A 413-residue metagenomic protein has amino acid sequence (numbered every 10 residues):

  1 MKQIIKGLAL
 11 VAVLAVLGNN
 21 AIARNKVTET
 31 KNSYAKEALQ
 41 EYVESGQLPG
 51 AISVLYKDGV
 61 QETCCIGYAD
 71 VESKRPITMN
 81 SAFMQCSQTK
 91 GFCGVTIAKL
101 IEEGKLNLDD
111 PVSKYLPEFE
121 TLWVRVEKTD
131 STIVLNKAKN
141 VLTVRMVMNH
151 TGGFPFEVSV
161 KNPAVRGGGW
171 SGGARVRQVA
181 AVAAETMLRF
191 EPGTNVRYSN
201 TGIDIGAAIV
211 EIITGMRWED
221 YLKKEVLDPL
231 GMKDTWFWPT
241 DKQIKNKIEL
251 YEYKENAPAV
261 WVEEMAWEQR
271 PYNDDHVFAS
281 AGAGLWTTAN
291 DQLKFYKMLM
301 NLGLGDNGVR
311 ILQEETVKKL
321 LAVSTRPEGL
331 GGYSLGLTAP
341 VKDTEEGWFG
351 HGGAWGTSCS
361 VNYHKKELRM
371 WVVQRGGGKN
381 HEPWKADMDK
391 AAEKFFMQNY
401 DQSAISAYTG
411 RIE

Functional and structural regions predicted by a protein language model:
M1-K26: Bacterial Sec-dependent N-terminal signal peptides
T28-M84, K105, V124-K128: Short, conserved catalytic-motif segment at the N-terminal edge
L39, D58-Q61, M84-V112, G206-E211 (+2 more regions): Active-site SXXK
S45-Q47, P76-I77, N107, L135-L142 (+4 more regions): Extracellular/periplasmic catalytic domains that process cell-envelope and extracellular macromolecules
Y56, S113-W123: Acidic helix-start/capping segments at beta-turn-to-alpha-helix junctions
T63, W123-F349: Short, surface-exposed loop or secondary-structure junction motifs that flank catalytic or metal-binding residues
C64-C65, C359, K366-G376: Short, well-ordered beta-strand elements
N301, E315-G329, K342, G378-E413: Short, gly/Ser/Thr-rich active-site loops of penicillin-recognizing serine hydrolases
